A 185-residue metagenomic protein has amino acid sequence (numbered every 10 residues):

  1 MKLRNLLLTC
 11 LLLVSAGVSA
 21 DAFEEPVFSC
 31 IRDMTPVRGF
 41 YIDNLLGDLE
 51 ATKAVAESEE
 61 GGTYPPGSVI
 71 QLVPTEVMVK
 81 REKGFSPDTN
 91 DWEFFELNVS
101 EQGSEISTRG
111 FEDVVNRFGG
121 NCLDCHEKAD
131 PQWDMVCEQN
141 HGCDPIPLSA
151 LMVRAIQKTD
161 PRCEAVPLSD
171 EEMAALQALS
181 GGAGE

Functional and structural regions predicted by a protein language model:
M1-K2: N-terminal secretory signal peptides that target proteins for export/translocation
N5-V14: Sec-dependent N-terminal signal peptides
S15-S19: N-terminal signal peptide c-region/cleavage motif recognized by signal peptidases
D21-G39, G61-E185: Sequence context surrounding c-type heme c attachment/ligation sites in exported
G47-G61: N-terminal post-signal-peptidase region of extra-cytosolic proteins
